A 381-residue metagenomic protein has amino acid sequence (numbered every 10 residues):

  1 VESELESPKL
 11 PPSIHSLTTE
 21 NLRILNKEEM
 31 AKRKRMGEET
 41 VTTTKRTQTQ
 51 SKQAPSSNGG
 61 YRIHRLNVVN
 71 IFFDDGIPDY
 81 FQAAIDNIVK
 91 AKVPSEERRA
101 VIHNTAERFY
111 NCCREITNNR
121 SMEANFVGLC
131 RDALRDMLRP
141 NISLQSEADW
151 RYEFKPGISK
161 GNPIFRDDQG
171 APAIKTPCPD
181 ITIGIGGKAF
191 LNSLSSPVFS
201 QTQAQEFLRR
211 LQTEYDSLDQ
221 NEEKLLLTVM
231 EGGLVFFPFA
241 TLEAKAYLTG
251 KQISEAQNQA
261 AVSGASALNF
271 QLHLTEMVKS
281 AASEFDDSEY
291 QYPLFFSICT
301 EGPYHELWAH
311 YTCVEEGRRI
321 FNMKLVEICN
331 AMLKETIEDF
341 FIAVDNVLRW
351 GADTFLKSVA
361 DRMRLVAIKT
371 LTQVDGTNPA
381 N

Functional and structural regions predicted by a protein language model:
V1-P238, Y247-L248, V326-N381: Charge-rich, low-complexity intrinsically disordered linkers/tails that border or connect globular domains
Y152, D180-T182, F239-A244, Y290-E301: Extended hydrophobic secondary-structure segments that form protein cores and membrane-embedded regions
I185-G187, A244-L248, A267, C299-G302 (+1 more regions): Residues that form ligand- and interface-recognition hot spots within folded domains
K188-N192, L248-I253, H305-W308, V314-G317: Eukaryotic short linear interaction motifs
N192-L194, L272-S280, L307-A309: Intrinsically disordered, low-complexity regions enriched in proline, serine, glycine and charged residues
P197-A204, Q257-L268, V314-R318, M323: Amphipathic alpha-helical scaffolding segments
T213-N221, L234, Y247-L294: Acidic, metal/cofactor-coordinating or nucleic-acid-engaging core segments within structured domains
A281-D345: Domain-level recognition of nuclease-like catalytic cores that cleave nucleotide substrates
